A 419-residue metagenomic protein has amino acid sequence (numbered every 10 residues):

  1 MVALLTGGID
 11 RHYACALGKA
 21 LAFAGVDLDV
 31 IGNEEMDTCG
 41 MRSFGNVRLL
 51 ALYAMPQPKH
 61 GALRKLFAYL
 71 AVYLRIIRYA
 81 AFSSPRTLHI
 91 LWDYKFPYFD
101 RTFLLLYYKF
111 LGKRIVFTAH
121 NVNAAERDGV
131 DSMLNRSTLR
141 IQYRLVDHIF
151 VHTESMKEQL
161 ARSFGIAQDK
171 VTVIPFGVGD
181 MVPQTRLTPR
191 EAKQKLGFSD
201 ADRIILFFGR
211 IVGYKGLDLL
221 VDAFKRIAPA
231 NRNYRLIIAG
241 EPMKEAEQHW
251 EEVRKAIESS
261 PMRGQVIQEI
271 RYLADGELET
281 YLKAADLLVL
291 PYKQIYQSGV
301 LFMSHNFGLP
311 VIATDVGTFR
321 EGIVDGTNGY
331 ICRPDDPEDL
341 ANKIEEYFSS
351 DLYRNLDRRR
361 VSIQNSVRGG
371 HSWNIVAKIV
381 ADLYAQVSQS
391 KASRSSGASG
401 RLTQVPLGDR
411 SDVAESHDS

Functional and structural regions predicted by a protein language model:
G7-C15, K19-V72, I77-R78, K95-F96 (+3 more regions): N-terminal strand-loop element at the rim of the active site of nucleotide-sugar-dependent glycosyltransferases
D128, E158-R162, D169-K170, G177-K195 (+2 more regions): Acidic anion/phosphate-binding donor-loop and adjacent secondary structure in glycosyltransferase catalytic cores
S199-K215, V221-F224, L236-I237: Conserved donor-binding/catalytic core segment of Leloir-type glycosyltransferases
W250-E279: Nucleotide-activated donor-binding/catalytic signature segment of Leloir-type glycosyltransferases, i.e., the conserved
T280-Y296, L309: Acidic donor-binding loop of glycosyltransferase active sites
S304, P310-A313, I323: Short hydrophobic beta-strand element within catalytic cores of glycosyltransferases and related nucleotide-activated
D325-G326, Y330-P337, E345-L352: Conserved acidic donor-binding segment of nucleotide-sugar-dependent glycosyltransferases
D357-Q386, G400: A charged, aromatic-enriched C-terminal amphipathic alpha-helix characteristic of glycosyltransferases across folds
